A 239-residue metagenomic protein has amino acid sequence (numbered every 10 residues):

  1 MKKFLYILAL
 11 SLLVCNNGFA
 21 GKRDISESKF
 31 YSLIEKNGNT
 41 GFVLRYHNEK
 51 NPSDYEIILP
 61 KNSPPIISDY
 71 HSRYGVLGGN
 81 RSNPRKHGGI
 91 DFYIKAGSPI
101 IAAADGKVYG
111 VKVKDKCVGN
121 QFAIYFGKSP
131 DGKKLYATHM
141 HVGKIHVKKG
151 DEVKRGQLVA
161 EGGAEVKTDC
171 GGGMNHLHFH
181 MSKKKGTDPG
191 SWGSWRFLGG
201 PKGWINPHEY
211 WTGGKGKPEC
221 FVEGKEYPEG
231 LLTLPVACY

Functional and structural regions predicted by a protein language model:
M1-F4: Positively charged n-region of N-terminal signal peptides that target proteins for export
Y6-G18: Hydrophobic h-region of N-terminal signal peptides that target proteins for export in Gram-negative bacteria
L10, I145, H180-K184: Alpha-helical and His/Cys-centered functional microenvironments
A20-N120, S129, R155, A164 (+1 more regions): Surface-exposed, glycine-biased beta-strand/turn segments
H87, A102-K149, E165-H178: Zn2+-dependent peptidoglycan hydrolase active-site motif and core
G97, G127-S129, S182-G186: Solvent-exposed coil/turn segments that connect beta secondary-structure elements in extracytoplasmic/periplasmic
H178-G216: Short peripheral tails and domain-boundary helices/loops at the edges of structured domains
